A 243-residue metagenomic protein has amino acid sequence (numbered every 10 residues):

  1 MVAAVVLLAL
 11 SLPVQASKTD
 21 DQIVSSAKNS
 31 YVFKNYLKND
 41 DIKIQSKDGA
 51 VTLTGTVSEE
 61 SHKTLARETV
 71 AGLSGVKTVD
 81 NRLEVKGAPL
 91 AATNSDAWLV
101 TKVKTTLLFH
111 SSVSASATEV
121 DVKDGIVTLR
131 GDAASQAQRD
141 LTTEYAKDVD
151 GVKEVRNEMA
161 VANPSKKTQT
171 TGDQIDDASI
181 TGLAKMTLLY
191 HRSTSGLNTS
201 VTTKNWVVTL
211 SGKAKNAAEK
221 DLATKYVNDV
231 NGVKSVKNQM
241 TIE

Functional and structural regions predicted by a protein language model:
M1-E243: N-terminal targeting leaders
